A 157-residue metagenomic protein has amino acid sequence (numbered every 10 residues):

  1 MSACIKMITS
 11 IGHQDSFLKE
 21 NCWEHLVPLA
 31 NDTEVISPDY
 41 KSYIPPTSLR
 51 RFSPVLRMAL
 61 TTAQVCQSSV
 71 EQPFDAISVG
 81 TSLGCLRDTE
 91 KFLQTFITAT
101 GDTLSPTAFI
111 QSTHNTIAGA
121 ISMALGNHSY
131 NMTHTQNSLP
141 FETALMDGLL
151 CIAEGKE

Functional and structural regions predicted by a protein language model:
M1-Y130, L150-K156: Conserved "HGTGT" condensation-loop signature of ketosynthase/thiolase-family condensing enzymes that catalyze
S129-T143: Cysteine-centered functional microenvironments
A144-G148: Short, hydrophobic/aromatic alpha-helical segments in well-folded domains
